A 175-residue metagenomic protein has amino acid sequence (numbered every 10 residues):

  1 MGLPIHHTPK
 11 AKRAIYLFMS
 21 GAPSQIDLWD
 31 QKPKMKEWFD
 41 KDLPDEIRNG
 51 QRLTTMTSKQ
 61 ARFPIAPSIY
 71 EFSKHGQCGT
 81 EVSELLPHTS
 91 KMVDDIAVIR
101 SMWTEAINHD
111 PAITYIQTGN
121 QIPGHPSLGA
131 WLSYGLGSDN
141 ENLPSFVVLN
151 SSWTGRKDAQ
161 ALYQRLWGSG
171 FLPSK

Functional and structural regions predicted by a protein language model:
M1-K175: Ligand-binding pockets and gating/stacking loops
